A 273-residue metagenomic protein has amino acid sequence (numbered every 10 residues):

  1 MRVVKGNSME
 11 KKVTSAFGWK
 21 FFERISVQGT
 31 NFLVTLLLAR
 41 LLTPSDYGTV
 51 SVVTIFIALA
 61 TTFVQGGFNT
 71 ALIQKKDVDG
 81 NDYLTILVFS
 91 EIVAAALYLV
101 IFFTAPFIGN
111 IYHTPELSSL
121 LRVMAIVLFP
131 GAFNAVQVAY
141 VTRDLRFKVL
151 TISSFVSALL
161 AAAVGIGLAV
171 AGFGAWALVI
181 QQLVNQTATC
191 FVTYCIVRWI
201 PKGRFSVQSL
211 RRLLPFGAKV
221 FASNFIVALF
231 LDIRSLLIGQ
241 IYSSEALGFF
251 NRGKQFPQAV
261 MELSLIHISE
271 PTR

Functional and structural regions predicted by a protein language model:
M1-M9, V13, K148, F191-L236 (+2 more regions): Interhelical loop/hinge segments that connect adjacent transmembrane helices in multipass membrane
R2, G29-F32, V88-H113, A163-G167 (+3 more regions): Alpha-helical transmembrane segments of multi-pass membrane transport and lipid-handling proteins
E10-T14, A71-G80, P130-S154, A171 (+3 more regions): Membrane-interface junctions at transmembrane-helix termini in multi-pass inner-membrane proteins
K11-N31, V52-V53, F63-P106, S119-A125 (+2 more regions): Membrane-water interface segments that mark the loop-to-transmembrane alpha-helix transition
V34, S45-V64, V127, R234-L236 (+1 more regions): Alpha-helical transmembrane segments of polytopic membrane transporters and translocases
A39-V53, K75-I86, Y98-A125, L168-V179 (+3 more regions): Membrane-interface helix-capping segments at transmembrane helix termini in multi-pass transporters
S51, S118-A125, S153-R198, R212-F216 (+2 more regions): Hydrophobic alpha-helical transmembrane segments
T62-G80, T142-R143, G253, P257-S269 (+1 more regions): Helix-loop junctions and terminal segments of transmembrane helices in multi-pass membrane transport/translocation
